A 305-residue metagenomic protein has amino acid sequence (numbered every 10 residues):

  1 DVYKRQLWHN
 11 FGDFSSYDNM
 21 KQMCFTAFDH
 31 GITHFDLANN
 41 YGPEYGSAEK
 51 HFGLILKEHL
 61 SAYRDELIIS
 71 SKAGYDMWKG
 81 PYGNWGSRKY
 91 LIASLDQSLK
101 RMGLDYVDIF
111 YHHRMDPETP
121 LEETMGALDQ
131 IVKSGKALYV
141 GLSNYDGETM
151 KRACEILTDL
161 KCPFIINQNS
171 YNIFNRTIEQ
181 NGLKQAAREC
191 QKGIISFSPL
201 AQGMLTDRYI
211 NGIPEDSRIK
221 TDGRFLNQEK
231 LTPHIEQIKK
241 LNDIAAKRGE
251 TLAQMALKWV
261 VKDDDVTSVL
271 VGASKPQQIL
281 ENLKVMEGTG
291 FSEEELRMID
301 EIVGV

Functional and structural regions predicted by a protein language model:
D1-L67, K133: N-terminal binding-site loop/beta-alpha segment at the start of enzyme catalytic domains that lines or forms
R5, L37, S71, I109-H112 (+4 more regions): Conserved beta-strand positions
Q6-D18, M77-I92, H113, E118-T119: Active-site mouth loops of central-metabolism enzymes
F11-S16, N40-A48, D116-P120, G147-E148 (+1 more regions): Acidic-and-aromatic substrate-binding clefts and catalytic sites of carbohydrate-active enzymes
F14-A27, G86-M102, M150-C154: Short, acidic/polar
L60, D96-D105, G249: Phosphate/pyrophosphate-binding loops at sites that engage ATP/ADP/AMP, CoA/4′-phosphopantetheine, polyphosphate
L99-T119: Active-site groove signature of glycoside hydrolases
T119-G304: Beta/alpha (TIM)-barrel catalytic core signal, keyed to glycine-rich beta->alpha loops juxtaposed to Asp/Glu that bind
